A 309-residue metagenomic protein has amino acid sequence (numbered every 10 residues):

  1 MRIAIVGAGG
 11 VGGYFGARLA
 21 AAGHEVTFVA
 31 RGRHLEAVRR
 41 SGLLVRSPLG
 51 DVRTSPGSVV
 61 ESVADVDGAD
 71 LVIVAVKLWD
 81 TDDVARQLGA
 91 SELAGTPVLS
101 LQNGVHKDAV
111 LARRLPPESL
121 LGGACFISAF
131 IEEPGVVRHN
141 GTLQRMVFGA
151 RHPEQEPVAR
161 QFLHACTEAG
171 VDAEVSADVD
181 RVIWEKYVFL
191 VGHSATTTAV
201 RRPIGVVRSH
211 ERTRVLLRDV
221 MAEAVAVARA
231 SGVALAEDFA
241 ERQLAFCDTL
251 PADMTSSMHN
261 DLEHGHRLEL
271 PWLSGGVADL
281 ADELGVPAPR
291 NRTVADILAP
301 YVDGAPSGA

Functional and structural regions predicted by a protein language model:
M1-D51: NAD(P)+-binding Rossmann beta1-loop-alpha1 motif at the extreme N-terminus of oxidoreductases
A17, A21, R86-A90, R113 (+3 more regions): Short, well-ordered alpha-helices that flank and scaffold nucleotide-derived cofactor binding pockets
F28, V59-V60, F148: Generic preference for hydrophobic
A30, L49, V63, Q102 (+4 more regions): Residues at the C-termini of beta-strands that transition into short coil/loop
A37, A90-L93, R114-L121, P134-D238: Internal alpha-helical scaffold of NAD(P)-dependent oxidoreductase catalytic cores
V52-V136: Rossmann-like NAD(P)(H) cofactor-binding subdomain of soluble oxidoreductases
T167, R218-A309: NAD(P)-dependent Rossmann-like dehydrogenase/reductase catalytic/cofactor-binding core
